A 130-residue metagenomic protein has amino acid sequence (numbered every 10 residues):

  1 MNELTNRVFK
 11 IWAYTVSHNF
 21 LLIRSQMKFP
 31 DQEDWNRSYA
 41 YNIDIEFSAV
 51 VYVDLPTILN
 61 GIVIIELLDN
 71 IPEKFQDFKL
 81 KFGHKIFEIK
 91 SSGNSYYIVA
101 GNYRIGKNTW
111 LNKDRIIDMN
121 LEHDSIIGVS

Functional and structural regions predicted by a protein language model:
M1-S130: Surface-exposed, interaction-prone regions used to assemble/regulate multi-protein complexes
